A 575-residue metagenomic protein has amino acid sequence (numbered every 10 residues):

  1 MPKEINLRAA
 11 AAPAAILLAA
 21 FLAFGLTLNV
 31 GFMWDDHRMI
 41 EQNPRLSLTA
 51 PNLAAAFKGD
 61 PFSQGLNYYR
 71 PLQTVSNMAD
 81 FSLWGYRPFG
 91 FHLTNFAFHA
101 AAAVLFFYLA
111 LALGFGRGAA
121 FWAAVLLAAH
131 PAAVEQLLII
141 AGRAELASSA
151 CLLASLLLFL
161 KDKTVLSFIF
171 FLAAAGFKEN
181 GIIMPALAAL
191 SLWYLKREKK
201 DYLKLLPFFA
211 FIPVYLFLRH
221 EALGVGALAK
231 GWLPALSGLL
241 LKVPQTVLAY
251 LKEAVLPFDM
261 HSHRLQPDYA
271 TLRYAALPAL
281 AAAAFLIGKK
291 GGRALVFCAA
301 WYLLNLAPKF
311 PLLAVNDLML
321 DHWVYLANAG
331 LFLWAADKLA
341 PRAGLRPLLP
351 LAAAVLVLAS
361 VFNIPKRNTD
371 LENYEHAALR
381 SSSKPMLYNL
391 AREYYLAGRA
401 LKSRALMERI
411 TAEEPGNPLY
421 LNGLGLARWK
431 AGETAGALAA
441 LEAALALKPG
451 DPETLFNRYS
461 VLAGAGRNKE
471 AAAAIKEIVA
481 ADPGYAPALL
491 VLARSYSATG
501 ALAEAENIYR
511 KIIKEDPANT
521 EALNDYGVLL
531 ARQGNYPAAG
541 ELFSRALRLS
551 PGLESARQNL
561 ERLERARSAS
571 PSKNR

Functional and structural regions predicted by a protein language model:
M1-K430, E453, N457, V491: Polytopic membrane enzymes that build or remodel cell-surface glycoconjugates and lipids
H376-A377, R409-I410, A443-A444, E477-I478 (+2 more regions): Canonical positions in the second alpha-helix
S381-S382, P415, P449, P483 (+2 more regions): Short coil turns that delineate tetratricopeptide repeat
L387-Y394, L406-M407, L421-A431, A440 (+7 more regions): TPR/Sel1-like alpha-solenoid repeat signature
A503, N507-G552: Ankyrin-repeat and related helical/solenoid repeat scaffolds used for protein-protein interactions
R532, G540-S544, R548-R575: Terminal, low-structured helical/coil segments at or just beyond the last alpha-helical repeat
